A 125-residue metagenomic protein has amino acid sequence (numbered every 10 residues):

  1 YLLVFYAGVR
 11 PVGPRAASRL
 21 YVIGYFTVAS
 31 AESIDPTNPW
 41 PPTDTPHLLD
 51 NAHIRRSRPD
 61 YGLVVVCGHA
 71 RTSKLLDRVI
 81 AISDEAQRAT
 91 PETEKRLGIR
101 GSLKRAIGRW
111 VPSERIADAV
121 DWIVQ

Functional and structural regions predicted by a protein language model:
F5-Y6, H47: Aromatic side chains
Y6-V12, A16: Short, charged beta-turn/beta-strand-edge "cap" motif at the junction between a beta-strand and an adjacent loop
P14-S18, A70-R71: Conserved aromatic-histidine-acidic binding/catalytic patches
A16-T27: Short coil-to-beta-strand transition motifs
I23, S30-Q125: Contiguous surface segments at macromolecular interaction interfaces
